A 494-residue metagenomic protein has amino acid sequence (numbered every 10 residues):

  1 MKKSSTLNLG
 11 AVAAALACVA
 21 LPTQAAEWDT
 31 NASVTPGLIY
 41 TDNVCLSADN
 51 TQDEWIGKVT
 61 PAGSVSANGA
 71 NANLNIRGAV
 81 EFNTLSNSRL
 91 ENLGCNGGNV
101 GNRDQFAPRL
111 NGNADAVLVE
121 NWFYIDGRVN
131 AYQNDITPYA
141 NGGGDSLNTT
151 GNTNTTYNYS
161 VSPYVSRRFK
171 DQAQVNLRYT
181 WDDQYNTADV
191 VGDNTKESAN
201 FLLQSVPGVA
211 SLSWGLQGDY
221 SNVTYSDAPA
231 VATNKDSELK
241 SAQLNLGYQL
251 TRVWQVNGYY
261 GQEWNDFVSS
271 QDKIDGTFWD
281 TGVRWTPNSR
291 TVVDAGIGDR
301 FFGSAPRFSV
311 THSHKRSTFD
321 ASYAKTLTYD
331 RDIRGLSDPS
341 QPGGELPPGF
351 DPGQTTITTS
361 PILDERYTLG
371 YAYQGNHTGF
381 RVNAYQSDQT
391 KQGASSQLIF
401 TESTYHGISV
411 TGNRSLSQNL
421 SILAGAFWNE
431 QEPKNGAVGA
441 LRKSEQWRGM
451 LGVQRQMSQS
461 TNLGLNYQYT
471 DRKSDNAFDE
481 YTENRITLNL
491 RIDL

Functional and structural regions predicted by a protein language model:
M1-A25: Gram-negative bacterial Sec-dependent N-terminal signal peptides
K2, L21-L494: Gram-negative and organellar
